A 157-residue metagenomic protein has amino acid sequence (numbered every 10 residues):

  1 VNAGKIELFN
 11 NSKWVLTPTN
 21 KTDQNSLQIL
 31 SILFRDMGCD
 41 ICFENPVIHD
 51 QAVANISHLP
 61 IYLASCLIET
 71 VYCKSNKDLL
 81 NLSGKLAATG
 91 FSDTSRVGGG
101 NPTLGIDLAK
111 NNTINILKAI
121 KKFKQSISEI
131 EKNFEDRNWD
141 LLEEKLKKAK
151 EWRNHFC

Functional and structural regions predicted by a protein language model:
V1-I41, D50-V53: Rossmann-fold dinucleotide-binding core
Q24-M37, I48-S75, G84-G99, K121 (+1 more regions): Active-site-proximal catalytic alpha-helix in oxidoreductases
E44-N45: Conserved FAD/dinucleotide-binding core of flavoprotein oxidoreductases
I56, D78, I130-E131, F156: A generic membrane alpha-helix/interface feature
L67-K74, E131, N138, C157: Long, hydrophobic, amphipathic alpha-helical segments used as structural scaffolds
L80-A149: Interdomain hinge/lid region at the active-site interface of Rossmann-like NAD(P)-dependent oxidoreductases
E151-C157: Long, positively charged, glycine-interspersed low-complexity recognition regions
